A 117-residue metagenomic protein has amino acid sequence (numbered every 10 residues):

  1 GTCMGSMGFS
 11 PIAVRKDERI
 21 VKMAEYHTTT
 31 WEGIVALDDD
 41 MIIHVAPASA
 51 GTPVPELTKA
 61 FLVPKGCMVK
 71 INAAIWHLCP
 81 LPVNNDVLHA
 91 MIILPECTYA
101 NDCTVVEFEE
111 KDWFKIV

Functional and structural regions predicted by a protein language model:
G1-V63, L78-V117: Active-site region of the double-stranded beta-helix
N72-W76: Localized edge beta-strand/strand-to-loop motifs within extracellular or lumenal beta-rich domains
